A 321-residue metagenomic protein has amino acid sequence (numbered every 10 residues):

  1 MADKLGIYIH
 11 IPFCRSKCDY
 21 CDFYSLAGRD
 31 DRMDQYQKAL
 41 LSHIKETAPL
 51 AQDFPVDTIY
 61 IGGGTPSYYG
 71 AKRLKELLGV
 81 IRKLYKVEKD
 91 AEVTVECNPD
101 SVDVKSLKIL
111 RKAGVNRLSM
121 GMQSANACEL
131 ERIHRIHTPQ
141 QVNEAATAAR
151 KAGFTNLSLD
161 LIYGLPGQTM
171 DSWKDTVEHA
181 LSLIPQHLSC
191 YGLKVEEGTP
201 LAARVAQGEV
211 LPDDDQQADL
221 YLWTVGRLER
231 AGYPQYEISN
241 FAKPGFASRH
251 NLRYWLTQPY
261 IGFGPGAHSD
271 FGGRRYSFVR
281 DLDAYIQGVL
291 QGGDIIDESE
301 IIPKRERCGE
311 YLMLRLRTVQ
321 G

Functional and structural regions predicted by a protein language model:
A2-L5, S25-P49, F54-G321: C-terminal scaffold of the Radical SAM
I9: Conserved N-terminal Rossmann-fold NAD(P)-binding element of oxidoreductases
P12-S25: Local cysteine-cluster metal-coordination motifs and their immediate loop/turn environment, predominantly Fe-S cluster
